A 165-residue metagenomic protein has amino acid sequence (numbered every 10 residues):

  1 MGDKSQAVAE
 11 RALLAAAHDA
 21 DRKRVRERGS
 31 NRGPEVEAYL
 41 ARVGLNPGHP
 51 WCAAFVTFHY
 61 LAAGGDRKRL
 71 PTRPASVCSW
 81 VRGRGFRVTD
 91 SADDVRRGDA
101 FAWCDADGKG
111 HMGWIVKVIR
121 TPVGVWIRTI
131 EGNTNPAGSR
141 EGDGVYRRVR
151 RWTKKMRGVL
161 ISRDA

Functional and structural regions predicted by a protein language model:
M1, V88-T89, V95, I161-A165: Short intrinsically disordered terminal tails
M1-G65, I161: N-terminal capping segments
K4, R22, R32, S91 (+4 more regions): Short linear motifs in intrinsically disordered/low-complexity regions
Q6-A9, L45, G65-S139: ...with weaker cross-activation on analogous glycine-rich loops/strands in unrelated enzymes
G33, S76, R151-W152: Helix N-terminus capping/helix-initiation residues
R120-A165: Active-site signature of cysteine proteases
